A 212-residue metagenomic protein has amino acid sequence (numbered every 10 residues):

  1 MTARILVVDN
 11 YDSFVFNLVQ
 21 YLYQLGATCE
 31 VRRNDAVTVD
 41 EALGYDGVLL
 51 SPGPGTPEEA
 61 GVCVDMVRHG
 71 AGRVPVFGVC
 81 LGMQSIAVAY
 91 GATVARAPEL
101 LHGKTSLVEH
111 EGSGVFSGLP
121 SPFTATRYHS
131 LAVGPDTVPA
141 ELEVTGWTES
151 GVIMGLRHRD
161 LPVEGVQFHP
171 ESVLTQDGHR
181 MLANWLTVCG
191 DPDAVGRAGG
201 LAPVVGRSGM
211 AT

Functional and structural regions predicted by a protein language model:
M1-G72, L81, Q176, A183-T212: N-terminal beta1-alpha1 cap of cysteine-dependent amidohydrolase-like domains
R4, T28, D46-G47, P75-F77 (+3 more regions): Structural signature of beta-strand start/N-cap positions in the alpha/beta core of ABC transporter nucleotide-binding
C29-V31, V94, V144: Generic structural signal for residues in well-ordered beta-strands
R33, R96, R127: Short loop/edge segments at beta-strand edges and connector loops that shape dinucleotide/nucleotide cofactor-binding
Y45-G118, P122, L182-A183: Cysteine-nucleophile active-site neighborhood
C80, H129, H169: Histidine-centered divalent metal-coordination motifs
G114-D160: Catalytic beta-strand/loop cores that center a nucleophilic Ser/Cys/Thr and support acyl-enzyme chemistry
W147-P192: A glycine-centered loop/beta-turn motif at secondary-structure junctions
